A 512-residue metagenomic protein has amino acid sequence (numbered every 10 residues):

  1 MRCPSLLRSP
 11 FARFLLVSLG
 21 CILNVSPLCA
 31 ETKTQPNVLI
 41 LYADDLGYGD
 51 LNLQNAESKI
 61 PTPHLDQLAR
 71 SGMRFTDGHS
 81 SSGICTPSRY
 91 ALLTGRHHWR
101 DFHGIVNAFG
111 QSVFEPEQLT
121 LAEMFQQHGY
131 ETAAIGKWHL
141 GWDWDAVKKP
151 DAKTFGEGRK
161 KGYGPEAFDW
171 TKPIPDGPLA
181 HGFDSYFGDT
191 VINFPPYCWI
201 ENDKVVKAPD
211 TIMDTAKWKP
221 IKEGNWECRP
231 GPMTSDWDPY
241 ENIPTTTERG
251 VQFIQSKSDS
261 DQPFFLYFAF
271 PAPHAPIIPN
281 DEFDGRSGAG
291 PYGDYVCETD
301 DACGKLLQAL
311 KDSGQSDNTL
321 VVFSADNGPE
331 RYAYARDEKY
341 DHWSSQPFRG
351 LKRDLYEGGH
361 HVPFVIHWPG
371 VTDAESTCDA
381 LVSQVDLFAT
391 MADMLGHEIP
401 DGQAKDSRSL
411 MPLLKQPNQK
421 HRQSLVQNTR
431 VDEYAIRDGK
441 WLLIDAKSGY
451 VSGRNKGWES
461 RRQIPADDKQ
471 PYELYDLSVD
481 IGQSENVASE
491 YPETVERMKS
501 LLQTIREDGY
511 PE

Functional and structural regions predicted by a protein language model:
M1-F11: N-terminal secretory signal peptides that target proteins for export/translocation
R2, C29-E473, I481-E512: Formylglycine-dependent sulfatase
P10-R13, I243: Generic alpha-helix initiation/capping and coil-helix boundary signal
A12-N24: Bacterial N-terminal signal peptides
D476: Glycine-rich, acidic loop regions that bind phosphate or pyrophosphate groups
